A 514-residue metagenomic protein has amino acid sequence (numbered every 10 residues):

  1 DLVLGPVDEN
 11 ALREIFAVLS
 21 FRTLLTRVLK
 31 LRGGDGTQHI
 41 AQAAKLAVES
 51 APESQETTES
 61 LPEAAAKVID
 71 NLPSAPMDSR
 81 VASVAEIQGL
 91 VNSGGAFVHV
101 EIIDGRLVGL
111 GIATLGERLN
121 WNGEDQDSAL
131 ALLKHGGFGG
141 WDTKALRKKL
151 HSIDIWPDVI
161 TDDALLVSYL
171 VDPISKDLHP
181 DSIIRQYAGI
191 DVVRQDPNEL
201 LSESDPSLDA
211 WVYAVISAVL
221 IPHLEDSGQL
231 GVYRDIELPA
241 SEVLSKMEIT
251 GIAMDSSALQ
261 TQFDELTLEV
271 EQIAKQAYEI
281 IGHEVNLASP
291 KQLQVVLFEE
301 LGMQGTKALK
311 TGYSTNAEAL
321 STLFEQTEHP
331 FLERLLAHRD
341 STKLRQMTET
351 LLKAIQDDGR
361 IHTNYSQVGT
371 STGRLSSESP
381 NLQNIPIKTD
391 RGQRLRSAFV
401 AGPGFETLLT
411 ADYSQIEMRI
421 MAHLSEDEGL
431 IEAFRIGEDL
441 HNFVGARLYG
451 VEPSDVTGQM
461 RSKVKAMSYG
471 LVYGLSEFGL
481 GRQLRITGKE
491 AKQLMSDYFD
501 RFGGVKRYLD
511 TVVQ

Functional and structural regions predicted by a protein language model:
D1-E124, S202, P206-D390, V400-T407 (+5 more regions): Conserved "right-hand" nucleotidyltransferase catalytic core of DNA-directed polymerases
D35, G458-G474: Amphipathic, charged-and-aliphatic alpha-helical interface segments that function as noncatalytic docking
V108, L150-I153, V171-I174, D196 (+4 more regions): Short acidic, glycine/serine/threonine-rich loops at helix termini
A113-G116, S168-R194, S207, V212-Y213 (+1 more regions): Function-dense linear segments that define catalytic or interfacial modules in macromolecule-processing proteins
L115, D127-H223, D235: Charged catalytic and DNA/RNA-contacting regions of genome-maintenance and nucleic-acid-processing enzymes
E124-D125, E438: Active-site beta-loop-alpha junctions of metal-dependent nucleic acid enzymes, especially the RNase H-like/DDE
G139-W141, I160-D163, L287, S377 (+2 more regions): General beta-strand structural signal in soluble alpha/beta enzymes
